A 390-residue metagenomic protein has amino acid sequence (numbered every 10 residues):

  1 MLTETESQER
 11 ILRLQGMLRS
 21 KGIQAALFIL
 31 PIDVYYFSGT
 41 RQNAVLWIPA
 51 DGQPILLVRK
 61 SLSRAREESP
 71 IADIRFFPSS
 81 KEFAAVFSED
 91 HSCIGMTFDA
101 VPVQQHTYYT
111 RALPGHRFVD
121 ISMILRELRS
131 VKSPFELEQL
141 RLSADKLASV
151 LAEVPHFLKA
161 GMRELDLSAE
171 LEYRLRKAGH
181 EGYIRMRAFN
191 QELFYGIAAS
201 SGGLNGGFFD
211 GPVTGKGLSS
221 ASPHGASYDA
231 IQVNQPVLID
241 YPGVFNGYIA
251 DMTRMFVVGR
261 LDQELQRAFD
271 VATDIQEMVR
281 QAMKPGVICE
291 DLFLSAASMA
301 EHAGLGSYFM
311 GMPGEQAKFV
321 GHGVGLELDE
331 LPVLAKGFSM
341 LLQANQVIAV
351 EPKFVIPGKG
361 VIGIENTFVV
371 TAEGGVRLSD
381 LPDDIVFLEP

Functional and structural regions predicted by a protein language model:
M1-P390: Active-site neighborhoods and metal-handling regions in enzymes and metal-associated proteins
